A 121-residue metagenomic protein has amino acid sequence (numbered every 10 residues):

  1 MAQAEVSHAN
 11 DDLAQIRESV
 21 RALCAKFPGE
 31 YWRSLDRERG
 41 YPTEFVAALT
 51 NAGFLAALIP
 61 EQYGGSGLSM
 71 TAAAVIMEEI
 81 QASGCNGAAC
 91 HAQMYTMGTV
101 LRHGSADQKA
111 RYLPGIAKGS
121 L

Functional and structural regions predicted by a protein language model:
M1-I16: Intrinsic disorder at enzyme termini
D12-K26: A non-catalytic, amphipathic alpha-helix used as a structural packing/dimerization or gating element in enzyme scaffolds
P28-L121: Glycine-rich flavin
